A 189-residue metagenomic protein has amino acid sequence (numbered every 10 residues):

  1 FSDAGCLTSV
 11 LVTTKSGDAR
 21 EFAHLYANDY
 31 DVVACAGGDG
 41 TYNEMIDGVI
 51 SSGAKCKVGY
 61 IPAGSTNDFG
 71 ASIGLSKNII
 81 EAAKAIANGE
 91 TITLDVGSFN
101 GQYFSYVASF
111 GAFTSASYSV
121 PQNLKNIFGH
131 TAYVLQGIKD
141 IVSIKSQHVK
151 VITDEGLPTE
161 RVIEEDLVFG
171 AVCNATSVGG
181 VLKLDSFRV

Functional and structural regions predicted by a protein language model:
F1-V33, N43: ATP/NTP phosphate-donor binding region
A4, L11-T13, S51-V172: Catalytic core of DAGKc-family lipid kinases
D18-E21, E44-M45, D68-F69, S115: Phosphate- and divalent-cation-binding pockets in alpha/beta enzyme and binding domains that engage nucleotide-derived
L25, I50-S51, P121-Q122, S186-R188: Short, solvent-exposed amphipathic alpha-helical segments in soluble enzyme and RNA/protein-processing domains
A36-G37: Active-site acidic Asp-centered loop
T41-G53: Short Gly/Thr/Asp-enriched flexible loops that form oxyanion-binding sites at enzyme active sites
I46-V49, A71-I73, K183-L184: Short amphipathic alpha-helical segments
D166-V189: Internal anion-binding site segments
